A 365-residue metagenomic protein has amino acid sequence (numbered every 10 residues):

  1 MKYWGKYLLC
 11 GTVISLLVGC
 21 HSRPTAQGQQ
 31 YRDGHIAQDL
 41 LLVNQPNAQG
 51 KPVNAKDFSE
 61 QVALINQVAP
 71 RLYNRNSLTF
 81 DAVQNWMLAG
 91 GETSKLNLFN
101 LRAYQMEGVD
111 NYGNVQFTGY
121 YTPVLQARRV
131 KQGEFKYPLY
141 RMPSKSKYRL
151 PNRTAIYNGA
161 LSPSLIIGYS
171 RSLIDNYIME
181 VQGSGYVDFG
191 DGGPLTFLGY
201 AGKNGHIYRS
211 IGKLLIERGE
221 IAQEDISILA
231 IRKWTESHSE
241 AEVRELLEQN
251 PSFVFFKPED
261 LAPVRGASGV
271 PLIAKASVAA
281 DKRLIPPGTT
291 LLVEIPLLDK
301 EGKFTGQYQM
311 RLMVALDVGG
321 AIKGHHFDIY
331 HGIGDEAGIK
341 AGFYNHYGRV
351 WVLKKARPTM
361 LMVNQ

Functional and structural regions predicted by a protein language model:
M1-L8: Bacterial N-terminal signal peptides that target proteins for export
L17-G19: C-terminal motif of bacterial Sec signal peptides marking the signal peptidase cleavage site
H21-Q365: Solvent-exposed, well-ordered loop and adjacent helix/strand elements within mature globular domains that form
